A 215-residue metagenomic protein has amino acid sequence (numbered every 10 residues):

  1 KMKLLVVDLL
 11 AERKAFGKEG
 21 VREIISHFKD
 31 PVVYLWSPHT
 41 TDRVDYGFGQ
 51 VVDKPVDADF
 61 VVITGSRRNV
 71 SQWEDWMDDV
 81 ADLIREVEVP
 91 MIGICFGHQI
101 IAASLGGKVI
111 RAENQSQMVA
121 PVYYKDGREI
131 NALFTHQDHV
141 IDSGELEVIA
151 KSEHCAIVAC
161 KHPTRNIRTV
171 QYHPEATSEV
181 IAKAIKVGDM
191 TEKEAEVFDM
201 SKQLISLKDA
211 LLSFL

Functional and structural regions predicted by a protein language model:
K1-D75, D79, K186, M190-L215: N-terminal beta1-alpha1 cap of cysteine-dependent amidohydrolase-like domains
K3-R13, D53, Y123-L215: Amide-donor transfer/coupling interface in amidating biosynthetic enzymes
F16-G17, S71-W73, I101-L105, G144 (+1 more regions): Short glycine-/acidic-enriched loop or helix-start segments at secondary-structure transitions that form or flank
L35-H39, A112, T135, K151: Conserved beta-strand termini and adjacent loop/short-helix elements that scaffold enzyme active sites in alpha/beta
W36, I94, V170-Y172: Short glycine/serine/threonine-enriched helix-capping/active-site loop that flanks the nucleotide-sugar donor pocket
H39-D45, Q117-V119, H139-V140, A156-V158: A short acidic, often aromatic-flanked loop/helix-cap motif at beta-alpha or helix-coil junctions that lines enzyme
F60-Y124: Cysteine-nucleophile active-site neighborhood
